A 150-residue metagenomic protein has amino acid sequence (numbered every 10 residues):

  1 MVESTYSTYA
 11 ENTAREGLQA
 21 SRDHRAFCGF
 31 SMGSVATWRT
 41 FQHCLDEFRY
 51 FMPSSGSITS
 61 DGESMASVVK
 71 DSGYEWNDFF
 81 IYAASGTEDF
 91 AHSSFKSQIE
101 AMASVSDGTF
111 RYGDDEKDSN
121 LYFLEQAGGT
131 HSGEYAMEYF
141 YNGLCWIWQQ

Functional and structural regions predicted by a protein language model:
M1-Q150: Non-catalytic cap/lid and distal C-terminal segments of serine-dependent acyl enzymes
